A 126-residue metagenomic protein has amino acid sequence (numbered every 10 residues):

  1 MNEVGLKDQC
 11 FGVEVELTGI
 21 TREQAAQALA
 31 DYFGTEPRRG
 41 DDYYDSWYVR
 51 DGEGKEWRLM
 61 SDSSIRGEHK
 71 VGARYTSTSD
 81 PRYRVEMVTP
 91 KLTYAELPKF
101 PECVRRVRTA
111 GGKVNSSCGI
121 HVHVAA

Functional and structural regions predicted by a protein language model:
M1-A126: Phosphate/nucleotide-binding catalytic core
